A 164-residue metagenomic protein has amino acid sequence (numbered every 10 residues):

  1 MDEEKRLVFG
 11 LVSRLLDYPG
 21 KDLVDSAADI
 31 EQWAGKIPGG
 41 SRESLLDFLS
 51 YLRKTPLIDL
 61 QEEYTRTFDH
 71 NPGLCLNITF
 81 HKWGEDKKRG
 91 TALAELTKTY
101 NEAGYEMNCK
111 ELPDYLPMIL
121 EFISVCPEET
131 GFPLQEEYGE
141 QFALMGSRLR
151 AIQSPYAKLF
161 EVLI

Functional and structural regions predicted by a protein language model:
M1-Y115, E121-I164: Charged, alpha-helix-forming regions
